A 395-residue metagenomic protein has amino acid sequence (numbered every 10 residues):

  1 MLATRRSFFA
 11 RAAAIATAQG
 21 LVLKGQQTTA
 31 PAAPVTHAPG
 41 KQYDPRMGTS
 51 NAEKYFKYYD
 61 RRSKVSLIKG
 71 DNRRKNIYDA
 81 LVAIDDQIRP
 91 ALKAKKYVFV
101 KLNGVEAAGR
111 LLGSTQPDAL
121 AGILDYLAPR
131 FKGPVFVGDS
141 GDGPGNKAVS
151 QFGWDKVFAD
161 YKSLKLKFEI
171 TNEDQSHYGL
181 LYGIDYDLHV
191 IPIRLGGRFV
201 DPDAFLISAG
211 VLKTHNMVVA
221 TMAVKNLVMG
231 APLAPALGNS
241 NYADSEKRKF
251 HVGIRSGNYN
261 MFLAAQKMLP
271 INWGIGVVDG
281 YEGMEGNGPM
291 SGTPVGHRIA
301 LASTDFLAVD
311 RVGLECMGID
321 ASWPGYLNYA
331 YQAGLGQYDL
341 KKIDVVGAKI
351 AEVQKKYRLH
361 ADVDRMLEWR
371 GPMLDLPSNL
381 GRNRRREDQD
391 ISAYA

Functional and structural regions predicted by a protein language model:
L2-A395: N-terminal and secondary-structure boundary signal
